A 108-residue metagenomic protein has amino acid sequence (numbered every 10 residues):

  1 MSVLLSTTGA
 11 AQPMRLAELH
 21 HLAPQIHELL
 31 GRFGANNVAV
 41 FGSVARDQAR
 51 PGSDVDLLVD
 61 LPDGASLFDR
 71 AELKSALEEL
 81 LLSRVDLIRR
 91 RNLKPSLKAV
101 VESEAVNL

Functional and structural regions predicted by a protein language model:
M1-N37, A45-P51, P62-L108: Catalytic core of pol beta-like nucleotidyltransferases
V40: Conserved histidines in hydrophobic membrane contexts and catalytic metal-binding motifs
P51-G52, L57: A short, structured beta-strand/loop element
